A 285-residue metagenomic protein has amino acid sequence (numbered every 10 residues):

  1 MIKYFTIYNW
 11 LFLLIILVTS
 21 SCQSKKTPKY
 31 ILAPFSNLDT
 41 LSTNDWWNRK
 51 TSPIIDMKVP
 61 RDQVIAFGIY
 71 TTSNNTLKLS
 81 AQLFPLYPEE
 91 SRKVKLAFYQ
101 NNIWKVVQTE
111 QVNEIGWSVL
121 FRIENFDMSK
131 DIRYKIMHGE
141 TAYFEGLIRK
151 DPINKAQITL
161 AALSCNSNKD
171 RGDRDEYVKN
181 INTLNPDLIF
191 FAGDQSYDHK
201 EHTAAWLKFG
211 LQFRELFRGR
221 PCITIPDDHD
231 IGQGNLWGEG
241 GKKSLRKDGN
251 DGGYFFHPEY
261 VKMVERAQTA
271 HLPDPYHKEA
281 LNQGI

Functional and structural regions predicted by a protein language model:
M1-W10: Bacterial N-terminal signal peptides that target proteins for export
L11-I16: Hydrophobic helical h-region of N-terminal Sec-dependent signal peptides in bacterial secretory/periplasmic proteins
V18-S21: C-terminal motif of bacterial Sec signal peptides marking the signal peptidase cleavage site
T27-I285: Metal-dependent phosphoester/phosphodiester hydrolase catalytic core
